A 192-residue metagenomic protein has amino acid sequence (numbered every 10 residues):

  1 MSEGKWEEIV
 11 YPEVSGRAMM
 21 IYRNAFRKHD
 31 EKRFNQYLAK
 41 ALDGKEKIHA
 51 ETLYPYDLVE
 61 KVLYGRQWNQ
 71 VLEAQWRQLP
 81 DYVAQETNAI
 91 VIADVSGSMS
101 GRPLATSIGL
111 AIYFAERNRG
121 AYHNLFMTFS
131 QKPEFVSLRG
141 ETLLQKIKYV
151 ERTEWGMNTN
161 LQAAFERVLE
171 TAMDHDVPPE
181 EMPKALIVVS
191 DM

Functional and structural regions predicted by a protein language model:
M1-T106, E116-M192: Long lumenal/extracellular ectodomains of secretory and single-pass membrane proteins
